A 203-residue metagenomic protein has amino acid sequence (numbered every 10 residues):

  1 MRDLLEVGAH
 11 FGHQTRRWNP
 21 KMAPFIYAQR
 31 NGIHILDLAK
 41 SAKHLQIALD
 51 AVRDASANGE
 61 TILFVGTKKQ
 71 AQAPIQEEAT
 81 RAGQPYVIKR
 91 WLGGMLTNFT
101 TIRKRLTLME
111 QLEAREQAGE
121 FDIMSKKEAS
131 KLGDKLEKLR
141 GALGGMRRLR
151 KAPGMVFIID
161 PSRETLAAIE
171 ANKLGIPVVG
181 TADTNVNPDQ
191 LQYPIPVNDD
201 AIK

Functional and structural regions predicted by a protein language model:
M1-T61, T67-K68, Q72-E116, K126-G133 (+1 more regions): N-terminal cationic and glycine-rich segments that engage phosphates or anionic surfaces
F11-H13, F121, G141-L149: Active-site phosphate-binding and catalytic loops of NTP-dependent enzymes
L49-D50, R140-M146, L166: A generic local structural motif
I62-V65, P85-I88, F157, P177-A182: Short hydrophobic alpha-helical runs that function as membrane-insertion/retention elements
L136-L143, I159: Short gly/ser/thr-rich secondary-structure transition/capping motifs
P153-G154, Q192: Conserved acidic residues
G154-N172: Internal active-site segments that recognize and position negatively charged phosphoryl groups and nucleotide moieties
L166-K203: Short glycine/threonine-rich loop/turn motifs
